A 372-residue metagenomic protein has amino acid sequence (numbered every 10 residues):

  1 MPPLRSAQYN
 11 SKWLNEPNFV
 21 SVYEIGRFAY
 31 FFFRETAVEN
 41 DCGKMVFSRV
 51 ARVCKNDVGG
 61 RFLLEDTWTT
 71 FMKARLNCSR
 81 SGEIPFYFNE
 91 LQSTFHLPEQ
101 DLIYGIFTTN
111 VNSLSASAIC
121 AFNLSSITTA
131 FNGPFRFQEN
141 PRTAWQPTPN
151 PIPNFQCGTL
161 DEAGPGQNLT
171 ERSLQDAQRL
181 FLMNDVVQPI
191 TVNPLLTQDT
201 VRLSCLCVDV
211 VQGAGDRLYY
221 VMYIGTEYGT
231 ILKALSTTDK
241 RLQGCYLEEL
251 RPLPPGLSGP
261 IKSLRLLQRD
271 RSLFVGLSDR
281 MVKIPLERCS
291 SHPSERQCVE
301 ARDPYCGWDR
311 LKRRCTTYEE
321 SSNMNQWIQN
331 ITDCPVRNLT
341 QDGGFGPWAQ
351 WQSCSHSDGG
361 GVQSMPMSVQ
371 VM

Functional and structural regions predicted by a protein language model:
M1-D270, V275-K283, E295-Q297, Y305 (+2 more regions): Disulfide-stabilized extracellular ectodomains of secreted/luminal proteins, especially beta-rich
E65, R302, D342-F345: Generic detection of intrinsically disordered/low-complexity segments and helix-coil linkers/edges
E99, S294, D303, E320 (+1 more regions): Disulfide-stabilized cysteine-rich extracellular repeat microdomains
V282-E287, L339-G343: Short, intrinsically disordered linker segments that flank or connect zinc-binding domains
L286-C289, A349: General secondary-structure propensity
R288-Q297, R302: Extended recognition patches within non-cytosolic domains
V299-L311, S355-P366: Extracellular, cysteine-rich, disulfide-stabilized repeat modules with beta-strand cores
N338-M372: Thrombospondin type-1
